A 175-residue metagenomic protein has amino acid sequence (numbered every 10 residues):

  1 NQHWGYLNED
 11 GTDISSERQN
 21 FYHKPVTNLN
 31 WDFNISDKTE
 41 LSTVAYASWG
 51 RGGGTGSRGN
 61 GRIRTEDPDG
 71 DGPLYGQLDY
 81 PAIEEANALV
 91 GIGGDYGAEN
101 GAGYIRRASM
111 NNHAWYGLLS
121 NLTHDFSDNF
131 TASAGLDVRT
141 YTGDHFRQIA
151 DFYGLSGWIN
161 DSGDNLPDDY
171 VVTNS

Functional and structural regions predicted by a protein language model:
N1-Y6, Q19: Outer-membrane beta-barrel translocator/channel fold
W4-E9, T65-E66: A generic N-terminal leader/anchor concept
N8-D13, N100-G103: A generic short-segment signal for beta-strand/edge and adjacent turn/coil regions
G11-Y22: Aromatic-anchored helix/helix-loop segment that forms the rim or "lid" of small-molecule/cofactor binding pockets
Y22-G53, G59-S175: Face-selective signature of the C-terminal outer-membrane beta-barrel domain
